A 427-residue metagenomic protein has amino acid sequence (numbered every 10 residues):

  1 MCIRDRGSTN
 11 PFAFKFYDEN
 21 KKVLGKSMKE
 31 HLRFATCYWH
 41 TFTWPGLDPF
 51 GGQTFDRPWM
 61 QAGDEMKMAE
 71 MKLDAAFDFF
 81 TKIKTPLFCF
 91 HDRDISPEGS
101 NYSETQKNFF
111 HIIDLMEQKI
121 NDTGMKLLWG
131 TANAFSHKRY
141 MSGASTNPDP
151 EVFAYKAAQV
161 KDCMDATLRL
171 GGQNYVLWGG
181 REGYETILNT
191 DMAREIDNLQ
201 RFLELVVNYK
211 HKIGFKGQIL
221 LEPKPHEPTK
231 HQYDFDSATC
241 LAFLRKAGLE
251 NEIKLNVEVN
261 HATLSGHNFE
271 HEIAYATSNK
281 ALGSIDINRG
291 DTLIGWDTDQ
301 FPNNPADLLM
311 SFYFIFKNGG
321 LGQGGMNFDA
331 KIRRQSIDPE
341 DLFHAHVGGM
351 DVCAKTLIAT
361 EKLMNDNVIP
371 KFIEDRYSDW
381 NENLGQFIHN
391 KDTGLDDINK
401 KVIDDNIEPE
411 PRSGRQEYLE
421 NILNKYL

Functional and structural regions predicted by a protein language model:
M1-I3: Short, small-residue-biased leader/transition segments that mark boundaries at the very start of proteins
N20-V23, M71, A75-D78, L87 (+6 more regions): Active-site acidic/histidine proton-transfer and metal-coordination neighborhood in alpha/beta enzyme cores
M28-F34, E65-D94: Catalytic domains of carbohydrate-active enzymes, especially glycoside hydrolases
E30-G63, T131-N147, G179-T186: N-terminal small/glycine-rich loop or linker at the start of catalytic domains across soluble metabolic enzymes
A35-W39, L128-N133, K156, V176-W178 (+2 more regions): Non-cysteine beta-strand/loop elements that form the S-adenosyl-L-methionine
W39-T41, D92-I95, A132-F135, G180-E182 (+4 more regions): Active-site beta-loop-alpha junctions enriched in small/polar residues
G46-E70, T190-I196, K230-L241, T263-D351: Gly/Pro-rich active-site loop or hairpin
K280, I294-L427: Flexible, acidic glycine-rich loops studded with aromatic residues
